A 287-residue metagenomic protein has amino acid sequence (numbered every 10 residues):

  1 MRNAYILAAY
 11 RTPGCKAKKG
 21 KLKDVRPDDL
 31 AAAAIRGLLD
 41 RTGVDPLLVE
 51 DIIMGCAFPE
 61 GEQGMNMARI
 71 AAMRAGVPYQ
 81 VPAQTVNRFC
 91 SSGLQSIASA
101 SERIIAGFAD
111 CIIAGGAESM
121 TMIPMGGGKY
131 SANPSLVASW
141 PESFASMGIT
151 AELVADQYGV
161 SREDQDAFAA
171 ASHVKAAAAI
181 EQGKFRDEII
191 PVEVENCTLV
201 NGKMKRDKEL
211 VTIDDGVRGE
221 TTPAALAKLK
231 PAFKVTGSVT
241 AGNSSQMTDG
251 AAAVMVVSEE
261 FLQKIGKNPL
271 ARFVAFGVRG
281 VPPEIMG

Functional and structural regions predicted by a protein language model:
R11-P13, D24-A33, A167-K264: N-terminal extracellular/periplasmic Venus flytrap/periplasmic-binding protein-like
P13-D40, F58-G61, Q84-A98, A138-S146 (+3 more regions): Active-site pocket-shaping loop/turn-to-helix segments
G37-E50, V154, Y158-G159, L262-G266: Phosphate/pyrophosphate-binding loops at sites that engage ATP/ADP/AMP, CoA/4′-phosphopantetheine, polyphosphate
L47-G55, P82-N87, I112-A117, D164-A171 (+2 more regions): Beta-strand segments within the central parallel beta-sheet cores of soluble alpha/beta enzyme folds
C56-D110, P141-E152, E220-Q246: Conserved catalytic cysteine-centered active-site region of acyl-thioester-dependent Claisen-condensing enzymes
V86-A117, A155-K184, A253-E260: Active-site-proximal alpha-helical scaffold in enzymes
I105-Y158: Flexible glycine-/small-residue-enriched beta->alpha junction loops that bind anionic phosphate/pyrophosphate groups
E259-G287: Glycine- and Gly-Pro-enriched alpha-helical subdomains that act as flexible, kink-prone "lid/hinge" or packing modules
